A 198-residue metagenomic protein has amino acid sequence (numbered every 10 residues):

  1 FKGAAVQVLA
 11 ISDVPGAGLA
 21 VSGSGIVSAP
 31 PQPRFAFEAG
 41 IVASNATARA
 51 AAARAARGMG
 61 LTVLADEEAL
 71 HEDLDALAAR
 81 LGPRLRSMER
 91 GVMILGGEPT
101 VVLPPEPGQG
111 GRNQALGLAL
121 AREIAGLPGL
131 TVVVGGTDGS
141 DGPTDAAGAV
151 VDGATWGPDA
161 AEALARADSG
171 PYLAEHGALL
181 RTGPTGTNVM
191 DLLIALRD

Functional and structural regions predicted by a protein language model:
F1-A4, D13-P15, A20-S22, R86-M88 (+4 more regions): Solvent-exposed alpha-helices and their adjacent loops that cap or buttress functional pockets in soluble metabolic
K2-S87: Accessory alpha-helical/coil subdomains and C-terminal extensions that flank or cap enzyme catalytic cores
V6, A43-A51, E72, A76-R80 (+4 more regions): Conserved active-site and cofactor/substrate-binding residues in soluble primary-metabolism enzymes
S24, G91-T100, P105, G135: Glycine-rich beta-strand-to-loop/alpha-helix junction loops that act as flexible
A29-E38, P105-V132: Gly/Ser/Thr-rich active-site loops/lids in small-molecule metabolic enzymes that frequently grip phosphoryl groups
M59-A69, R90-M93, L127-G135: Flexible, glycine/charged-enriched surface loops at secondary-structure junctions
L74-P83, V102-A115, G142-V151: Short glycine/threonine-rich loop-to-helix capping motif typified by GTGT followed within a few residues by an Asp-Pro
A119-D198: Internal helix-turn-beta structural module
